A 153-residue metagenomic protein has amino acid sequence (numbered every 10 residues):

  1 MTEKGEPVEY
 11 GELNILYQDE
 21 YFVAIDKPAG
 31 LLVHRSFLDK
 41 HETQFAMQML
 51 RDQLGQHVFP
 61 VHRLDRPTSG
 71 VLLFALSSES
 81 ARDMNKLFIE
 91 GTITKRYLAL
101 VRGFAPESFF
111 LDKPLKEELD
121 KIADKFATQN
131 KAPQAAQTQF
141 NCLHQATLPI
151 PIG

Functional and structural regions predicted by a protein language model:
M1-G153: RNA pseudouridine synthases
